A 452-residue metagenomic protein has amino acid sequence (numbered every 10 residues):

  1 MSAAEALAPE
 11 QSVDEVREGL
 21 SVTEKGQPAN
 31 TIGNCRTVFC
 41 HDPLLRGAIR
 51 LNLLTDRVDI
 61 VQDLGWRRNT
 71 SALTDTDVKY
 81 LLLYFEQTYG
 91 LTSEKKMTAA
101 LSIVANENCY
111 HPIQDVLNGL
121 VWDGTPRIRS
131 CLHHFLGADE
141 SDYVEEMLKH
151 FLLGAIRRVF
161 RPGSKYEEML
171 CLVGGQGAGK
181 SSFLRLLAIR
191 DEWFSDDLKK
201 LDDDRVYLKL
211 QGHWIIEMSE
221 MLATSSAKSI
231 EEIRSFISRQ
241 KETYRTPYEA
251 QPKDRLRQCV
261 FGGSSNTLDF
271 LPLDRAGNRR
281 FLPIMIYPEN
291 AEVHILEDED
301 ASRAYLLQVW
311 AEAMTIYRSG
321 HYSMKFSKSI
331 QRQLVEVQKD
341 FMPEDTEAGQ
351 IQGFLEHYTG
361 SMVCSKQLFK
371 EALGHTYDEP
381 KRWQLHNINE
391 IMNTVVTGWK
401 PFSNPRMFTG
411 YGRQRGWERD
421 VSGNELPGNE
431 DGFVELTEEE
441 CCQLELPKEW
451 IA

Functional and structural regions predicted by a protein language model:
M1-R127, D142, E146, D378-E379 (+4 more regions): N-terminal nucleic-acid engagement/recognition segments and initiation subdomains in replication, restriction
E24, K79-L83, N118, H134-A138 (+4 more regions): Generic detector of short, locally flexible boundary/turn motifs and exposed helical patches
L82, R129, S181, S365-K366: Generic structural marker for isolated residues within well-ordered, non-membrane alpha-helices of soluble domains
E86-H111, K165, E192-D196, D202-M218 (+5 more regions): Feature primarily recognizes SF3-like P-loop helicase cores of small DNA viruses
L101-Q211, I215, L373: P-loop NTPase catalytic core of nucleic-acid-dependent motor ATPases
